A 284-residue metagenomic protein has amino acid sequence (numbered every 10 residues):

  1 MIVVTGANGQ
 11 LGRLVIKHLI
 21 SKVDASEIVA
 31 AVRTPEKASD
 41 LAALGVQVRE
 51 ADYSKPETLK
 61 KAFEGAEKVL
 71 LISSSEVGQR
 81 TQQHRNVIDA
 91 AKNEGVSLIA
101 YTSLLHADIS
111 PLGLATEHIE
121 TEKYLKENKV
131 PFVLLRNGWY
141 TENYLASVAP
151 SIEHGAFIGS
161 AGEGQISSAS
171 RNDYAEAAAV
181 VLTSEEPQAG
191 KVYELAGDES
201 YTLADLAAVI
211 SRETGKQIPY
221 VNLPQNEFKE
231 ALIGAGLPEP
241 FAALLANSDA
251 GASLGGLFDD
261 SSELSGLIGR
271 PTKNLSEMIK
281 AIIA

Functional and structural regions predicted by a protein language model:
M1-E36, S54-E57, A62-E64, S75-Q82 (+6 more regions): Oxidoreductase cofactor-interface core, primarily capturing Rossmann-like NAD(P)-dependent enzymes
Q10, Q188, N226-A284: A hydrophobic C-terminal alpha-helical subdomain
A42-S54: Rossmann-fold cofactor-recognition segment
V48, N222, S265-G266: Mature, folded catalytic cores of secreted/periplasmic enzymes
F63, E67, I283-A284: Compositionally biased, low-complexity linear motifs
